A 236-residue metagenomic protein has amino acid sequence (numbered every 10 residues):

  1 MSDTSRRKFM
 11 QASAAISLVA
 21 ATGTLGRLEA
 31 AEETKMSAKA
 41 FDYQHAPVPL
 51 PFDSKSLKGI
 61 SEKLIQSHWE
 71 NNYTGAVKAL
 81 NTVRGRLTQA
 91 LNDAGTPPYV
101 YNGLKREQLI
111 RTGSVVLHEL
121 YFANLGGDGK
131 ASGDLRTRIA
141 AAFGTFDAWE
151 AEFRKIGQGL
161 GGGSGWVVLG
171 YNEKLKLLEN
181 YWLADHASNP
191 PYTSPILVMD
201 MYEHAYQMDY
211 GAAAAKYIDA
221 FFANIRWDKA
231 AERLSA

Functional and structural regions predicted by a protein language model:
M1-S17: N-terminal secretory signal peptides and thylakoid transit peptides that target proteins across membranes
V19-G23: Hydrophobic h-region of N-terminal signal peptides that target proteins for export in Gram-negative bacteria
T24-G59: C-terminal segment of N-terminal export signals and the immediately downstream linker at the start of the mature
A38-Q44, P49, N71, R84-A90 (+1 more regions): All-alpha RGS (Regulator of G-protein Signaling) helical domain and cognate RGS-like helical scaffolds
K58-T74, G95-V116, D185-S188, Y192-D200: Alpha-helical scaffold segments that form or flank carboxylate-/histidine-based iron centers
T74-N81: Active-site nucleophile-adjacent alpha helix/oxyanion-hole segment immediately C-terminal to the catalytic cysteine
Q158-G211, Y217-I225: An amphipathic alpha-helical core segment
F222-S235: Long, compositionally biased interface segments
